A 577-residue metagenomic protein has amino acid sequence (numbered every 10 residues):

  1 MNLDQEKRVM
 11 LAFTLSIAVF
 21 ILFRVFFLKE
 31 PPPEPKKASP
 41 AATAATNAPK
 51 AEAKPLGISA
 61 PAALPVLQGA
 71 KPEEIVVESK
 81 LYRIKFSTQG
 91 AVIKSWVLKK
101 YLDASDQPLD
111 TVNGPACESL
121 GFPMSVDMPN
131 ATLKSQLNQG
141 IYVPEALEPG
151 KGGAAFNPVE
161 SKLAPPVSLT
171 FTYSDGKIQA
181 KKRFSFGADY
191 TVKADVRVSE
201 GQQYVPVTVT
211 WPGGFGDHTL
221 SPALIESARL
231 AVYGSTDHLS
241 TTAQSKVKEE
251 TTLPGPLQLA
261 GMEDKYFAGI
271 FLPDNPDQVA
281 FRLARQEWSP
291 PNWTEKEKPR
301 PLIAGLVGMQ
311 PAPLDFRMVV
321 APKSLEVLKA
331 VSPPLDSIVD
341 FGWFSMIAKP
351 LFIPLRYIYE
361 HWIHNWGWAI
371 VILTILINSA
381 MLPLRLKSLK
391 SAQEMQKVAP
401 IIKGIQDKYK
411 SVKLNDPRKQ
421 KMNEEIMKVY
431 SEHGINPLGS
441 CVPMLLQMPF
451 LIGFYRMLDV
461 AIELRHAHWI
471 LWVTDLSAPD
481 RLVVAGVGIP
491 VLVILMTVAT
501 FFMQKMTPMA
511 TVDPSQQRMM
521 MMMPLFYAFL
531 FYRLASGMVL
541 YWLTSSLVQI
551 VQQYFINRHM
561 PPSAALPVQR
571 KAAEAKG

Functional and structural regions predicted by a protein language model:
M1-A42, F86, D195-R197, W211-G213 (+6 more regions): Helix-loop-helix
D4, A62, V66, E78 (+3 more regions): General structural signal for secondary-structure boundaries
D4-K7, A44, E160-K162, S174: Aromatic/His-enriched, Gly/Pro-containing loop or helix-boundary segments that lie immediately adjacent to catalytic
V25-A116, F171, D175, A573-G577: Juxtamembrane extramembrane loops of integral membrane proteins
F27, E34-K54, A60-L64, K134 (+5 more regions): Intrinsic low-complexity, intrinsically disordered segments enriched in polar/basic residues
E74-S337: Soluble non-transmembrane domains of integral membrane proteins
